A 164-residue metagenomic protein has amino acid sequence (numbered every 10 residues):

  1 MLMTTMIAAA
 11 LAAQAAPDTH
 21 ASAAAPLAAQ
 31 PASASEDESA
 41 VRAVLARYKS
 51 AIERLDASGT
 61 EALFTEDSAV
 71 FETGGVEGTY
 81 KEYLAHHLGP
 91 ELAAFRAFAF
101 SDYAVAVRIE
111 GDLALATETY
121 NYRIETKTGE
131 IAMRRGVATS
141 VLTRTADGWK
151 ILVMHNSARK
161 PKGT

Functional and structural regions predicted by a protein language model:
M1-A15: Sec-dependent N-terminal signal peptides
Q14-E66, G163: Short, low-complexity N-terminal intrinsically disordered segments enriched in polar/charged residues
T19-H20, R135-K162: Short beta-strand edge/turn micro-motifs at domain boundaries
A57-E110, M133: A solvent-exposed, acidic/Ser-Thr-rich amphipathic alpha-helical stretch
G75-E77, Y122-R123, S157-P161: Solvent-exposed loop/turn segments at secondary-structure junctions within structured extracellular/periplasmic domains
Y83, L88, D102-V107, Y120-Y122 (+2 more regions): Hydrophobic/aromatic beta-strand elements that line small-molecule binding cavities or substrate pockets in beta-rich
A94-F95, Y122-A132: Short, cysteine-centered beta-strand-loop-beta hairpins and adjacent loop/turn segments enriched in charged/polar
D112-Y122: A short hydrophobic beta-strand element
